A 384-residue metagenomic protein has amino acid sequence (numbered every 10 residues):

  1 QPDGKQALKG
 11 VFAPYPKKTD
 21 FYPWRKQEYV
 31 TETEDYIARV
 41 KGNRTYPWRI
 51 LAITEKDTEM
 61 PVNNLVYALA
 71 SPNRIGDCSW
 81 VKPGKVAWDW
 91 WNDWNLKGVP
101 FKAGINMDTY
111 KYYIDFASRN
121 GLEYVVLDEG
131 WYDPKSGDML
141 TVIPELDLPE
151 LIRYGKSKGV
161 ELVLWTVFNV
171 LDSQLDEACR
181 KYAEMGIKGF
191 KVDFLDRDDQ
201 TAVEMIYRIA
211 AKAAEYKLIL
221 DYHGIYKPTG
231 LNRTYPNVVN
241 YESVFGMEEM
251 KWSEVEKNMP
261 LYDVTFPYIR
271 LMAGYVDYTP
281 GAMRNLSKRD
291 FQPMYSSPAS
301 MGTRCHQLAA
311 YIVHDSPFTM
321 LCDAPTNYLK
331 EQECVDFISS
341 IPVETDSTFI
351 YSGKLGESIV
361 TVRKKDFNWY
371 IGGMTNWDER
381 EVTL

Functional and structural regions predicted by a protein language model:
Q1-A68, N73: N-terminal accessory beta-strand-rich subdomains and adjacent acidic, glycine-rich linkers that precede catalytic cores
K41-N120, Y124: An acidic-aromatic substrate-binding cleft motif
T58-E59, W94-K97, A117, Y132-S136 (+8 more regions): Flexible loop/turn segments at secondary-structure boundaries
E123, K188, T319: Short acidic/polar active-site loop segments enriched in Thr and Asp
D128-T303: Aromatic- and carboxylate-enriched substrate-binding clefts and catalytic-loop regions of carbohydrate-active enzymes
P144-D147, V343-G356, G372: Extended hydrophobic/aromatic segments used for targeting, binding, or gating
C305-S352: Catalytic cores of secreted or luminal carbohydrate-active enzymes
L355-L384: Carbohydrate-binding surface patches
